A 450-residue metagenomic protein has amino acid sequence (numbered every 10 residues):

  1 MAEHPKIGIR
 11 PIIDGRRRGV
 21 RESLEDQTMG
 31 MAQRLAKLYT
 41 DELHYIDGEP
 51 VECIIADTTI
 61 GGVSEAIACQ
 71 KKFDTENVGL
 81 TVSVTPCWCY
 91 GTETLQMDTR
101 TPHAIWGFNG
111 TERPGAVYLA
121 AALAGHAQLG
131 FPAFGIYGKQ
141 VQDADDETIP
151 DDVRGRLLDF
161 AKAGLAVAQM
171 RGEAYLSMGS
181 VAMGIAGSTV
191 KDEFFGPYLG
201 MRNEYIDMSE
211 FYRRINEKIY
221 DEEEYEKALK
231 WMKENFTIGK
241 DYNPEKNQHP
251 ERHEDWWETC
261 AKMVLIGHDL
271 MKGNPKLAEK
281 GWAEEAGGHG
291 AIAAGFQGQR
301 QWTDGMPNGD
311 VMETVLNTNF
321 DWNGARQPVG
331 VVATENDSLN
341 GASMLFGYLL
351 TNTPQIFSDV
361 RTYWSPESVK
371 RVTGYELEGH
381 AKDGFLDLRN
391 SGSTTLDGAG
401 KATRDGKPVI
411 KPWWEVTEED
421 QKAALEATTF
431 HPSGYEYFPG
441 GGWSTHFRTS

Functional and structural regions predicted by a protein language model:
M1-F131, G135-S177, V181-I292: Metallocofactor- and cofactor-centric catalytic cores in central/energy metabolism, strongly enriched
Q27-M31, G61, P102-F108, F194 (+5 more regions): Anaerobic metallocofactor- and corrinoid-dependent redox/one-carbon enzyme cores, especially those from methanogenesis
